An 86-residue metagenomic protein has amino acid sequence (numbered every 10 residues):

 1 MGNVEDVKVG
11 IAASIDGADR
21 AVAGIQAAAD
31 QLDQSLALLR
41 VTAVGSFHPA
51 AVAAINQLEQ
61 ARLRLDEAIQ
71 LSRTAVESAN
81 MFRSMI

Functional and structural regions predicted by a protein language model:
M1-I86: Amphipathic alpha-helical hairpins/coiled-coils and adjacent low-complexity
